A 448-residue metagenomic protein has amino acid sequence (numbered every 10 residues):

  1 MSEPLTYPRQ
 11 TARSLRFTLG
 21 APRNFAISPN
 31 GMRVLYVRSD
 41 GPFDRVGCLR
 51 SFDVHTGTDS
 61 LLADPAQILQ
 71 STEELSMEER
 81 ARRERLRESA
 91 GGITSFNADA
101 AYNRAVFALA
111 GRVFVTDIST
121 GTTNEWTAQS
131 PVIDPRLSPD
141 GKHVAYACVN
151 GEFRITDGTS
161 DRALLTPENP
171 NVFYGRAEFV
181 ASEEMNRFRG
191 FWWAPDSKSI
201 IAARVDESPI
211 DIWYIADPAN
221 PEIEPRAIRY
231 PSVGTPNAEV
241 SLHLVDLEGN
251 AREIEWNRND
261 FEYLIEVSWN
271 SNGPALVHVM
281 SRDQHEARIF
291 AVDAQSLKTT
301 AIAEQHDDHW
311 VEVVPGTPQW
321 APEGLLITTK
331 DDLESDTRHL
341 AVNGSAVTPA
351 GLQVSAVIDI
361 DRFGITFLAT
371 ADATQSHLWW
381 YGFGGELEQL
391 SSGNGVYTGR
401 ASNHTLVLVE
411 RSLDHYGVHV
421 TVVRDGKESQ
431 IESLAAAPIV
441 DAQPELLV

Functional and structural regions predicted by a protein language model:
M1-Q389, G395: Beta-propeller folds
N24, D211, V396, R400-V448: Serine-hydrolase catalytic core recognition
